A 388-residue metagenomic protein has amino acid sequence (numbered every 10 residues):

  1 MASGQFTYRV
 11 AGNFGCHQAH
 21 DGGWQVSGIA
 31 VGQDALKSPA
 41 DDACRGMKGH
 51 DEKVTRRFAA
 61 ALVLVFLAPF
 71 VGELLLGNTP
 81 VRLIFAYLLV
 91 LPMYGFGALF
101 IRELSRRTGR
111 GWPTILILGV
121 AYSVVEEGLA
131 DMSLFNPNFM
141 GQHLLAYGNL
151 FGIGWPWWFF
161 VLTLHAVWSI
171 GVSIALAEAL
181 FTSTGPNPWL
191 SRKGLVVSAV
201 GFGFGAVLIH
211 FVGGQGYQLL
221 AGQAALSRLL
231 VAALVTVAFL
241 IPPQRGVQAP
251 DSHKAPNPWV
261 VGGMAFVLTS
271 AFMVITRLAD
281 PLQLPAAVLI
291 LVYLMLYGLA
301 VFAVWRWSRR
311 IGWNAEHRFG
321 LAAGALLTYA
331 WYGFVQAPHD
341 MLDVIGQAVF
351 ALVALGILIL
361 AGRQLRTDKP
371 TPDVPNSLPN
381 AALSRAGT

Functional and structural regions predicted by a protein language model:
A2-H17: Exposed beta-sheet edge and beta->alpha loop/turn motif
F14-A35: Short beta-strand edge/turn micro-motifs at domain boundaries
R57-V71, V197-G205, V261-S270, L321-T328: Alpha-helical transmembrane segments
L74-I84, G216-Q218, V335-L342: Short, hydrophobic transmembrane alpha-helix segments
V90-E103: Central hydrophobic cores of alpha-helical transmembrane segments in multi-pass inner-membrane proteins across all
R110-L116, V120-V125, L129-S198: Membrane-interface helix-loop-helix junctions at boundaries between adjacent transmembrane segments
W189-A199, L219-L229, V247-F266: Membrane-water interface at loop-to-transmembrane-helix junctions
Q248-T388: Extended, charged low-complexity segments that frequently continue into or abut oligomerization scaffolds
